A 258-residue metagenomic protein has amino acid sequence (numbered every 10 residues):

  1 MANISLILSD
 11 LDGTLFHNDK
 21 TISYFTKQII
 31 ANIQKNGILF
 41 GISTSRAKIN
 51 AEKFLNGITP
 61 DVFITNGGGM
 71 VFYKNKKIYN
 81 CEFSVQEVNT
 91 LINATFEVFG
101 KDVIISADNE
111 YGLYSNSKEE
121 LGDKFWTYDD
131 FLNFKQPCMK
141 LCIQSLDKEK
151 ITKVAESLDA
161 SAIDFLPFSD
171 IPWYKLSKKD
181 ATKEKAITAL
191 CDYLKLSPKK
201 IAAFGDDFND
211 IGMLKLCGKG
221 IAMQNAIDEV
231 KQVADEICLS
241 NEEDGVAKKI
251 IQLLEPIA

Functional and structural regions predicted by a protein language model:
N3-D19: Asp-based phosphoryl-transfer active-site loop
N18-E120: Active-site phosphate-binding/coordination module
F25, N50-K53, K153, A186 (+3 more regions): Phosphate- and divalent-cation-binding pockets in alpha/beta enzyme and binding domains that engage nucleotide-derived
I33, G67, L141, L214 (+2 more regions): Residue-level signal for inorganic ion chemistry
G37-G41, T59-D61, M139-L141, K199-K200 (+2 more regions): Short active-site oxyanion
I58-T59, G67, L158-S161, L216-C217 (+1 more regions): Short, structured coil segments at secondary-structure junctions
A94, V98-L216, N225: Conserved acidic, metal-coordinating active-site core of Asp-based, Mg2+-dependent phosphoryl-transfer enzymes
L216, I221-A258: Asp-based, Mg2+/Mn2+-dependent phosphohydrolase catalytic module
